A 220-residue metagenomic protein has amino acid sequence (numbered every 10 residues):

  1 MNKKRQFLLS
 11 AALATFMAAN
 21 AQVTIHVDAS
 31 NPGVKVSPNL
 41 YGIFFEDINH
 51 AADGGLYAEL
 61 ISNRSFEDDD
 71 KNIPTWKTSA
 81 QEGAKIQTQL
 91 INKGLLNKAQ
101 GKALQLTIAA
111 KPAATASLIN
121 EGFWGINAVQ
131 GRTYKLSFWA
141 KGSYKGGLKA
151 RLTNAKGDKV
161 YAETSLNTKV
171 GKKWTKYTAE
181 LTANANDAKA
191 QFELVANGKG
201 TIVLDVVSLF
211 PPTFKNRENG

Functional and structural regions predicted by a protein language model:
M1-T24: Bacterial Sec-dependent N-terminal signal peptides
Q22-G220: Extracellular and organelle-lumenal recognition/adhesion modules and their flexible linkers in secreted
